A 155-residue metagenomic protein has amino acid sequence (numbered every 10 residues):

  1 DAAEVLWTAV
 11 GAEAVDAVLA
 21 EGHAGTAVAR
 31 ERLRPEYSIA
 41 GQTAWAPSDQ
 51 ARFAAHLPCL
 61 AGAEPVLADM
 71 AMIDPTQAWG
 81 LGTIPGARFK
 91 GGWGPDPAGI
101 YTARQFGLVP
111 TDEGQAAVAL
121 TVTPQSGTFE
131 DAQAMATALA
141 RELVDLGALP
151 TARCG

Functional and structural regions predicted by a protein language model:
D1: Acidic/histidine-rich, surface-exposed loop or edge segments in extracytoplasmic proteins
E4-C59: Mid-domain, small-residue-enriched loop/turn segments at the edges of structured enzyme/sensor domains
A9-G11, P58-P85, K90-G155: Structured C-terminal helix/loop/strand segments within mature extracytoplasmic catalytic/sensor domains
